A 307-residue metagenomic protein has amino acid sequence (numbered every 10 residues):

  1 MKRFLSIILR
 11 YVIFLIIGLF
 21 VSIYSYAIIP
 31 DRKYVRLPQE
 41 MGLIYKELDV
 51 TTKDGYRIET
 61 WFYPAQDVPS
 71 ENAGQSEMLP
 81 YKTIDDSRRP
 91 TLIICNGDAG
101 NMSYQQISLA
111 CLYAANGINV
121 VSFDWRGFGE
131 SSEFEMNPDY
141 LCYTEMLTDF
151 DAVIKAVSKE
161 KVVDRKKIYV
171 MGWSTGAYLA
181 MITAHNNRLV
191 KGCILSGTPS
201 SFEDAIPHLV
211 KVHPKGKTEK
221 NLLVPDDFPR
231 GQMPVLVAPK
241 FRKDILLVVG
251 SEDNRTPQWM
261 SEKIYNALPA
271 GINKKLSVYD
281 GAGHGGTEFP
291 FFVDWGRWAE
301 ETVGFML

Functional and structural regions predicted by a protein language model:
F4-T52, Y56-Y81: An N-terminal hydrophobic leader/cap segment in hydrolases
D98-L112, W125, W259: The serine-hydrolase catalytic nucleophile loop
Y113-E133: Conserved alpha/beta-hydrolase
D139-K161: Alpha/beta-hydrolase active-site loop
I182-R230, F241: Hydrolase active-site cap/lid region
F241, L247-V249: Short beta-strand/loop motif that positions the catalytic acidic residue of the alpha/beta-hydrolase fold
K243, P257-N266: Short alpha-helix in the alpha/beta-hydrolase fold that links the catalytic acid
A270-L307: C-terminal catalytic histidine-bearing segment of alpha/beta-hydrolase fold enzymes
